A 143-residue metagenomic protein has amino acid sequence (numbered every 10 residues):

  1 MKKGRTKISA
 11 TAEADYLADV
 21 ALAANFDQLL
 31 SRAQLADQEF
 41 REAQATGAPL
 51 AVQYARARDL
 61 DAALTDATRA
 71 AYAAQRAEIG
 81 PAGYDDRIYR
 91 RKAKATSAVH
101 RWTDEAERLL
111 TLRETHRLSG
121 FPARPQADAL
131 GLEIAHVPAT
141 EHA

Functional and structural regions predicted by a protein language model:
M1-I8: Short Lys/Arg-rich cationic patches that frequently serve as NLS/NoLS or arginine-rich RNA/DNA-binding motifs
I8-L30, E42, T46: Short, charge/polar-rich alpha-helical segments
L29-A43, L60-A63, A67: Non-transmembrane amphipathic alpha-helical segments
T46, Q53, A70-A73, A77-G80 (+1 more regions): Soluble, cytosolic/nucleoplasmic coiled-coil alpha-helices used as oligomeric scaffolds and tethers in large eukaryotic
L50-D59: Short, charged, amphipathic alpha-helical segments
R58-E78, R101-R108: Amphipathic alpha-helical coiled-coil segments
A82-A143: Amphipathic alpha-helical binding modules
